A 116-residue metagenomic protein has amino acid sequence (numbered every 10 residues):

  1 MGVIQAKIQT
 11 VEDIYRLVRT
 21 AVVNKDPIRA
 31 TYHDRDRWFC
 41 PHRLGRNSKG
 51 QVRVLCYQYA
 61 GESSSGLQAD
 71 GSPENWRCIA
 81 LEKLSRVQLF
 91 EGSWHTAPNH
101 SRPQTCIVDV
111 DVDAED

Functional and structural regions predicted by a protein language model:
M1-D116: Short glycine- and basic-residue-enriched patches
